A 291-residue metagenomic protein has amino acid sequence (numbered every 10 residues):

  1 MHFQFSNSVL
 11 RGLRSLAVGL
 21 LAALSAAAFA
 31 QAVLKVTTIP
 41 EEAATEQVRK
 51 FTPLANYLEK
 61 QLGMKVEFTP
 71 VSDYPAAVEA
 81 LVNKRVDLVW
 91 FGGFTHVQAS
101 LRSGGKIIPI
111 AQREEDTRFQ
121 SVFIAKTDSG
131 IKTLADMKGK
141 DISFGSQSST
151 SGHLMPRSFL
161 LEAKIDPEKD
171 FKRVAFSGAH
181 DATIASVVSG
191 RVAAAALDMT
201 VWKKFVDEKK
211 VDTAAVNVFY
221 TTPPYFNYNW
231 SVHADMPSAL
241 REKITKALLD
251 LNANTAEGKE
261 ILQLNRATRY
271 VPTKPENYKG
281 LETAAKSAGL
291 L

Functional and structural regions predicted by a protein language model:
H2-L20: Bacterial N-terminal signal peptides that target proteins for export
L24-A30: Sec/Tat signal peptide C-region and signal peptidase I cleavage site
Q31-T37, E42-P53, Y225-N227, S231-L291: An extracytoplasmic/periplasmic, membrane-proximal ligand-sensing/linker region
Q31-T95: Extracytoplasmic small-molecule ligand-binding "clamshell" domains of the periplasmic binding protein/Venus flytrap
E41-A44, V48, R113-E115, K126-I131 (+1 more regions): Short coil/turn segments
P75-V89, R102-S103, A135, A179-T200: Short helices/loops that flank or line small-molecule/ion binding pockets
I110-T133, W230-H233: Hydrophobic/proline-rich hinge and linker segments of small-molecule sensing/allosteric domains, predominantly
S129, K140-A239: Pocket-lining segment of extracytoplasmic ligand-binding domains
